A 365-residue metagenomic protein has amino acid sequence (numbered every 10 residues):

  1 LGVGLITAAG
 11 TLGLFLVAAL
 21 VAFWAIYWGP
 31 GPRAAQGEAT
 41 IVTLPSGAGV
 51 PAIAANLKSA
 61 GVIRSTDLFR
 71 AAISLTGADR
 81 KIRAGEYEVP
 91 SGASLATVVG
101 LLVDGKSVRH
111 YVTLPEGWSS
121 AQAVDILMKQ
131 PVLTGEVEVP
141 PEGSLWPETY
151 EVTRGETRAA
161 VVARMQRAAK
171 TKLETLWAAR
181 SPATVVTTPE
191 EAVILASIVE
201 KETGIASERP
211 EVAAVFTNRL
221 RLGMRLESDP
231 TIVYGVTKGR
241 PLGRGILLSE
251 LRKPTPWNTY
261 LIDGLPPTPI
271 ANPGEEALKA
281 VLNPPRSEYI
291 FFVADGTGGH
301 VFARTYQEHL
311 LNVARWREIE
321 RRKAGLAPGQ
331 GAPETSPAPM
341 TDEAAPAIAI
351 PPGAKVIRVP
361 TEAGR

Functional and structural regions predicted by a protein language model:
L1-A39: N-terminal type II signal-anchor transmembrane helix that functions as the membrane-insertion/stop-transfer segment
G2-T11, R70, R167, T175 (+1 more regions): Short secondary-structure boundary segments
T7-G10, L16, I26, L44 (+5 more regions): Generic detector of intrinsically disordered, low-complexity, polar/charged segments
L12-V17, A60-G61, A84-E86, L261-P266 (+1 more regions): N-terminal start-of-chain detector that recognizes signal peptides and the immediate post-cleavage beginning
F15, F23, F69, Y111 (+3 more regions): Phenylalanine-focused residue identity feature
F23-R180: Signal peptide-directed extracytoplasmic domains
G49, V124, K129-T134, V139 (+1 more regions): Bacterial extracytoplasmic/cell-wall-associated proteins, especially those involved in peptidoglycan
